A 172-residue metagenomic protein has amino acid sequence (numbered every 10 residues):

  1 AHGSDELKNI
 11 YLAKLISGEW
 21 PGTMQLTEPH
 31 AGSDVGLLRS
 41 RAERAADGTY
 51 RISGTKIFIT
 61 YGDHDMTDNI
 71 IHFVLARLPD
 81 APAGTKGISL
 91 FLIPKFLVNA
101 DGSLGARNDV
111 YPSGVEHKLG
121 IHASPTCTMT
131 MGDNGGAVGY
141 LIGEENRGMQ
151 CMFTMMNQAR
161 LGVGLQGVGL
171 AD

Functional and structural regions predicted by a protein language model:
G3-A45: Internal maturation/activation junctions in enzymes
E19-P21, L37-R39, D47, N69-I71 (+4 more regions): Active-site lining segments that contact anionic ligands and/or coordinate catalytic metals
T23-Q25, R39-E43, R51-S53, F58-T60 (+5 more regions): Structured core elements
E28-H30, A46, K56, L78 (+2 more regions): Short, flexible loop/turn elements at secondary-structure junctions
H30-S33, D63-D65, P82, K118-P125: Short Gly/Pro-enriched turn/cap motifs at secondary-structure boundaries
S53-R107: A short core secondary-structure module
F58-T60, L97-S113, K118, P125-A159: A glycine-rich, basic-preceded beta-loop-alpha segment at the flavin cofactor/substrate interface of flavin-utilizing
N157-D172: Extended amphipathic alpha-helical segments enriched in small hydrophobics
